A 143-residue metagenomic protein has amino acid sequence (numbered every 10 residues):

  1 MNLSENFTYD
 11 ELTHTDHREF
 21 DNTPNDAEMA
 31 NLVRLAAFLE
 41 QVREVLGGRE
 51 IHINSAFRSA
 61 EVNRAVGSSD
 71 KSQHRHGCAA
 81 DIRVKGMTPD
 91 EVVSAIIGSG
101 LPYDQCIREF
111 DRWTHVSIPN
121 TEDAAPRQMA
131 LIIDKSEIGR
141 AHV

Functional and structural regions predicted by a protein language model:
M1-G47, K135-R140: Extracytoplasmic cell-surface/polysaccharide-interacting catalytic and binding patches
F20-D26, S68, P126-M129: Short, polar loop/linker segments at the starts of domains and inter-domain junctions
N31, L35-F38, V62, C78 (+2 more regions): Amphipathic alpha-helical interface surfaces
F38-R49, E91, A95-G100: Generic non-transmembrane alpha-helical segments
E40-G67: Extended, low-complexity, intrinsically disordered C-terminal regulatory tails of eukaryotic serine/threonine kinases
H52-N54, A79-R83, H115-S117: Structural recognition of the beta-strand scaffold that forms the well-ordered cores of secreted hydrolase catalytic
V66-D81: Active-site microenvironments of hydrolase-like enzyme catalytic domains
K71, V84-H142: Catalytic cores and adjacent binding grooves of peptidoglycan-active enzymes
